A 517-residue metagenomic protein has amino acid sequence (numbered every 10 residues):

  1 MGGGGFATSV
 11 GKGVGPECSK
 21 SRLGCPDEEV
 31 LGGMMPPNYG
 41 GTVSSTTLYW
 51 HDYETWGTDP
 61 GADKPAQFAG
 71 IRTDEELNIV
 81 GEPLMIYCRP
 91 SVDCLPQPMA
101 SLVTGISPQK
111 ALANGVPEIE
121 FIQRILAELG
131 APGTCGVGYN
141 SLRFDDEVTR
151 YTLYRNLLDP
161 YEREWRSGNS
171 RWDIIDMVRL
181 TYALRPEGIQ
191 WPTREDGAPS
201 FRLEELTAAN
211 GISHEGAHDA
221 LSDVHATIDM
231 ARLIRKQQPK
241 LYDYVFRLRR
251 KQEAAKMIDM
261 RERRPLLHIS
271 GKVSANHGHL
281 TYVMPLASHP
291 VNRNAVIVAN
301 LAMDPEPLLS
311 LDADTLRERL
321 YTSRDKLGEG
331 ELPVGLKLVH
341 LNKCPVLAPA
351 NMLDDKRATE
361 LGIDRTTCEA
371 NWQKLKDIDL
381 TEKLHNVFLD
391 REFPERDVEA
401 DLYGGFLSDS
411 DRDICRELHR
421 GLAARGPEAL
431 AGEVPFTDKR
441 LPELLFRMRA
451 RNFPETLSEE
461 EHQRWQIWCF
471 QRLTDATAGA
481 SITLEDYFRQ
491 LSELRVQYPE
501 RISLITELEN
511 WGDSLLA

Functional and structural regions predicted by a protein language model:
G2-G4, K12-V14: Intrinsically disordered, glycine-rich low-complexity segments
V30-G81: Entry/capping segment at the start of metal-dependent catalytic domains with acidic active-site entry clusters
A62-F68, R72-T73, N78-I106, A127-P239 (+4 more regions): Metal-dependent phosphoesterase core characteristic of DEDDh/y 3'-5' exonuclease domains
T104-F121, E128: Metal-dependent phosphoesterase signature
R247-L320: Acidic catalytic cores of enzymes that act on phosphate-bearing nucleotides/polynucleotides
P290-W468: Long, charge-rich C-terminal accessory regions
R472-A517: C-terminal non-catalytic accessory extensions
